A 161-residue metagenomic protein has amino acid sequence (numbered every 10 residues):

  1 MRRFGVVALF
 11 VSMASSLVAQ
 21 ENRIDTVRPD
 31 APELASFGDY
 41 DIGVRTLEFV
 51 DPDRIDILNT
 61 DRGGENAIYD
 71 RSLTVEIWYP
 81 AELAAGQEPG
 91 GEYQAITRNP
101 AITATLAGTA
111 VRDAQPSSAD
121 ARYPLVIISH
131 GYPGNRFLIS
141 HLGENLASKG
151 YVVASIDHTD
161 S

Functional and structural regions predicted by a protein language model:
G5-S16: Bacterial N-terminal signal peptides
M13-A14, E21, G150: Generic low-complexity, intrinsically disordered sequence content enriched in small uncharged/hydrophobic residues
S15-V18, E76, I128, N145: Generic detector of isolated residues embedded in canonical secondary-structure elements
Q20-V126: Domain-level recognition of soluble alpha/beta enzyme cores, biased toward histidine phosphatases/phosphomutases
V111-Y123, I128-S161: Short substrate-entry loop that stabilizes the transition state in hydrolases
